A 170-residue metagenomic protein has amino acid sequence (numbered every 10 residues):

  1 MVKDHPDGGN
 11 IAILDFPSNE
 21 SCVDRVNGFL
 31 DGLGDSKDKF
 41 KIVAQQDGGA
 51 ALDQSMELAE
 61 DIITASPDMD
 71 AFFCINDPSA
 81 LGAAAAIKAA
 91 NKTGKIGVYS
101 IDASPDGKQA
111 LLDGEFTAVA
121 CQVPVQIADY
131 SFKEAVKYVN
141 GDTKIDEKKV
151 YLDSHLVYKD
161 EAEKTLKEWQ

Functional and structural regions predicted by a protein language model:
M1-G9, V23-D24, L52-M56, A103-G107 (+1 more regions): Hydrophobic alpha-helical segments within soluble ligand-binding/sensing domains
V2, N27-K37, A84, L112 (+1 more regions): Class I S-adenosyl-L-methionine
P6-N10, S36-I42, P67-A71, T93-G97 (+1 more regions): Loop/turn elements at helix/coil->beta-strand transitions in domains of secreted/extracellular proteins
N10, T93, D102-T117, H155-V157 (+1 more regions): Flexible loop/hinge segments that line or gate small-molecule binding clefts
N10-D15, L30-L52: Short beta-strand elements in bilobed, periplasmic/extracellular small-molecule ligand-binding domains
I13-F16, S21, G32-L33, V123-Q170: Hinge/cleft segment of the Venus flytrap/periplasmic-binding protein
F29, A44, G48-Q109: Hydrophobic alpha-helical
Q45-Q46, A120, L152: Hydrophobic residues at beta-strand termini and immediately following loops that shape nucleotide-binding pockets
